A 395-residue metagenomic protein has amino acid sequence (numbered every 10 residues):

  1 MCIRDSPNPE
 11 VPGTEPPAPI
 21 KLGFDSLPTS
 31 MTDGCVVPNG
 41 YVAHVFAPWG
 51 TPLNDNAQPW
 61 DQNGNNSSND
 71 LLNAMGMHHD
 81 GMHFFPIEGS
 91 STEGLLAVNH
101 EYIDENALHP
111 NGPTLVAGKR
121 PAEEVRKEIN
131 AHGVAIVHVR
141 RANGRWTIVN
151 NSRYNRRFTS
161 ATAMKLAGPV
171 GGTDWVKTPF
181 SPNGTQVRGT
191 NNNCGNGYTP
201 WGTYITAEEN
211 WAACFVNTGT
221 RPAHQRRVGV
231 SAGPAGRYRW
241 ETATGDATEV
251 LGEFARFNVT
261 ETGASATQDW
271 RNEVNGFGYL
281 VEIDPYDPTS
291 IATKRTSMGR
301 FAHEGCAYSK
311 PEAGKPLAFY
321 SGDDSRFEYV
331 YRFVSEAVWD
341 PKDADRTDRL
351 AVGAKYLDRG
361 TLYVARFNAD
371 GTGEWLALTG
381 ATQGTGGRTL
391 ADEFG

Functional and structural regions predicted by a protein language model:
M1-S6: Conserved small/polar residues in nucleotide/adenosyl-binding loops
N8-G395: Conserved small-residue
